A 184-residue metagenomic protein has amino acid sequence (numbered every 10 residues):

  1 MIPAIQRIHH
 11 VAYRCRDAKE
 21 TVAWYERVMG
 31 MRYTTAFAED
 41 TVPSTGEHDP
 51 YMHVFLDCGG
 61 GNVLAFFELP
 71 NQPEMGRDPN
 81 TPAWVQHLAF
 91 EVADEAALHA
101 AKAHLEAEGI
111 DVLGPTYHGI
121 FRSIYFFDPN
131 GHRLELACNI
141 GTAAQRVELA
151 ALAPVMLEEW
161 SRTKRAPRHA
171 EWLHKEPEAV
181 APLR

Functional and structural regions predicted by a protein language model:
M1-R16: Short, extreme N-terminal leader segments that mark the start of a protein/domain
Q6, D17-E20, N71-P73, T81-A83 (+3 more regions): Vicinal oxygen chelate
H9-H10, H48, H53, L64 (+2 more regions): Histidine-centered active-site/metal-ligand motif
R14-V63: Core segments of cupin and vicinal oxygen chelate
D40-S44, N71-R77: A short, acidic/glycine-rich surface segment
F55-D57, E68, F127: Short, well-ordered beta-strand micro-motif
V63-F66, L136: Short glycine-/small-residue motifs
